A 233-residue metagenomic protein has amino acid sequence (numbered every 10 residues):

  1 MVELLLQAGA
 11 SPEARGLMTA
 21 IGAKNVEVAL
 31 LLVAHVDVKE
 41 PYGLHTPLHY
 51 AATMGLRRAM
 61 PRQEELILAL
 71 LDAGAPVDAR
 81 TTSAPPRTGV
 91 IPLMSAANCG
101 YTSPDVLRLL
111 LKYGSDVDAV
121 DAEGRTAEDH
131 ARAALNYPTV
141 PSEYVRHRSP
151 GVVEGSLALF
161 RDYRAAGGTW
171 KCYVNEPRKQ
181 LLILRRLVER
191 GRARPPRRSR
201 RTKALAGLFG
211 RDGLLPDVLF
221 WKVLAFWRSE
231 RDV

Functional and structural regions predicted by a protein language model:
M1, E27-V28, A59-L66, D105-V106 (+2 more regions): Conserved ankyrin/ankyrin-like repeat signature
E3-S11, L30-V38, I67-V77, R108-D116 (+2 more regions): Ankyrin repeat domain, specifically the short helix-to-loop turn at the C-terminus of the second helix of each repeat
Q7, S11, A34, T53 (+6 more regions): Positions within ordered alpha-helical repeat solenoids
P12-T19, E40-L56, R80-A97, V120-A134: Ankyrin-repeat boundary/"N-cap" motif
G22-A23, V28-L31, G43: Core solenoid repeat modules with strong leucine/isoleucine-rich periodicity, prominently canonical LRR arrays but also
K24, G55, R62, G100-T102 (+1 more regions): Ankyrin-repeat intra-repeat helix-capping/turn positions
G55-R62, A84-R87, P138-R148: Intrinsically disordered, low-complexity Ser/Thr- and acidic-rich flexible linkers and loops, especially at boundaries
D129, A134-V233: Cullin-RING E3 adaptor/co-adaptor recruitment helices
